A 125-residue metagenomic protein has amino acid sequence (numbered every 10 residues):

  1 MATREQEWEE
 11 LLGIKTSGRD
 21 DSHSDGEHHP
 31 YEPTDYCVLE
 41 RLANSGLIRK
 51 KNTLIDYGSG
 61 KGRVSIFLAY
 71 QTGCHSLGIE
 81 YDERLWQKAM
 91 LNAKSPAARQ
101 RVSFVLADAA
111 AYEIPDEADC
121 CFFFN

Functional and structural regions predicted by a protein language model:
M1-R49: S-adenosyl-L-methionine
K51-G60: Conserved class I S-adenosyl-L-methionine
G62-I66: Glycine-rich SAM-binding Motif I of class I
H75-E80: Conserved SAM-binding motif I beta-strand of class I
R84-L85: Conserved short alpha-helix immediately C-terminal to the canonical SAM/SAH-binding motif I of Rossmann-like
A89-M90: Conserved SAM-binding loop
R99-D108: Conserved SAM-binding strand-loop segment of SAM-dependent methyltransferases
A111-P115: Short conserved loop adjoining the S-adenosyl-L-methionine
